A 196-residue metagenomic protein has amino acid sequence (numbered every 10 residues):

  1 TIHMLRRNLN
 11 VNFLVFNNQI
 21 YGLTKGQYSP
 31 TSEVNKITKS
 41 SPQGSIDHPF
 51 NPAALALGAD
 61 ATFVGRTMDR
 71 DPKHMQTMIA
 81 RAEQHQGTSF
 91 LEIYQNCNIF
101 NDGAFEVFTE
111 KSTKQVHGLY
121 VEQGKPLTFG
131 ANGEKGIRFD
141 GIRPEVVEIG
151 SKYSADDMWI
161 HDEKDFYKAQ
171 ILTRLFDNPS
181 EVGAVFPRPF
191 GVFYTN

Functional and structural regions predicted by a protein language model:
T1, L23-S29, N101-E106: Short acidic, glycine/serine/threonine-rich loops at helix termini
T1-G22, H74-T77: Thiamine diphosphate
M4, S29-E33, A82, V107-E110: Short, hinge-like loop/turn segments at secondary-structure boundaries
R6-N12, F16, D60-A61, H85-T88 (+1 more regions): Short coil/turn connectors at secondary-structure junctions
N12-N17, E92-Y94, F193-T195: Short beta-strand segments
P30-A82: Conserved thiamine diphosphate
T62-H117: ATP/pyrophosphate-binding catalytic subdomain of soluble kinases
I99-N196: Flexible, low-complexity linker and terminal segments
